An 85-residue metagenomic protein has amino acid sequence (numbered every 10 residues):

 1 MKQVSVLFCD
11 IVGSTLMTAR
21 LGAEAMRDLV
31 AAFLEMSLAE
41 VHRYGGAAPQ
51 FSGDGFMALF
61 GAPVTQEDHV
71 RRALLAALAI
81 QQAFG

Functional and structural regions predicted by a protein language model:
M1-L78: Catalytic NTP-binding/metal-coordinating core of nucleotidyl cyclase/transferase enzymes
Q82-G85: A short beta-strand->alpha-helix segment at the C-terminal rim of the class III nucleotidyl cyclase catalytic domain
